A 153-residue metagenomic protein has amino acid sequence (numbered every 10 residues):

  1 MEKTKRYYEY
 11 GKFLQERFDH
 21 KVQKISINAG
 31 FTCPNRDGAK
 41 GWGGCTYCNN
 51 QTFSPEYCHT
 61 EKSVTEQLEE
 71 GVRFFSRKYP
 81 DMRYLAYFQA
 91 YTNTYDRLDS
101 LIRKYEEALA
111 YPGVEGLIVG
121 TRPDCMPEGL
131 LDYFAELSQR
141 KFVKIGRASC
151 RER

Functional and structural regions predicted by a protein language model:
M1-G44, N50-R83: N-terminal [4Fe-4S]-dependent radical SAM core
E2, Y47, L85-A86, L101 (+2 more regions): Broad hydrophobic/π-residue packing in well-ordered secondary structure
F18, Y95, L130: Solvent-exposed, flexible loop/coil residues
I25-I27, C48, L68, A108 (+3 more regions): Generic structural hydrophobic/aromatic packing signal, biased to beta-strands
C45, E107-V114: Structural recognition of alpha->loop->beta junctions
Q51-L68, F75, Y79-L98, P112-M126 (+1 more regions): Core AdoMet radical
V72, S76, F134-Q139: Surface-exposed amphipathic alpha-helices with a cationic face
L98-E106, P127-L137: Distinct, well-ordered alpha-helical segments
